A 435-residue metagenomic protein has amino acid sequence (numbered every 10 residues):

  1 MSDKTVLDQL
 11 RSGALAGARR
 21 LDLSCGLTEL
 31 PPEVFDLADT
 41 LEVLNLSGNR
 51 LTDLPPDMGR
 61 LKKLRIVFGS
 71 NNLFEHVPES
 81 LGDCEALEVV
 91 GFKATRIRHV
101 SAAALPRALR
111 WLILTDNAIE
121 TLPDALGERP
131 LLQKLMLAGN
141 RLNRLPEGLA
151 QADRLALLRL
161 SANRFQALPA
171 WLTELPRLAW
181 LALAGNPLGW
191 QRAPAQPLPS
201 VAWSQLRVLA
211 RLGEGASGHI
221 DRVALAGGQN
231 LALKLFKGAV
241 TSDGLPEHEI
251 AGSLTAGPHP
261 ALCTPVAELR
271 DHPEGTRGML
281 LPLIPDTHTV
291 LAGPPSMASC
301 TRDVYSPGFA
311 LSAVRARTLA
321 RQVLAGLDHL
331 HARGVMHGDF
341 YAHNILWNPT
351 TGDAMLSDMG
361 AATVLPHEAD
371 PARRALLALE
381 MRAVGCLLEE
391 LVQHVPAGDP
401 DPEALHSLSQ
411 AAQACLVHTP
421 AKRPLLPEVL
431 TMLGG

Functional and structural regions predicted by a protein language model:
M1-P56, R60-D116, T121-D124, K134 (+3 more regions): The feature captures the LRR N-terminal capping module
A216-L254: ATP-binding glycine-rich loop module of kinase domains
G257-L269: Conserved HxN/HPN-centered segment at the entrance to the catalytic loop of eukaryotic protein kinase-like domains
V266-S312: Conserved structural core of kinase catalytic domains
L319-A320: Activation segment signature within eukaryotic-like protein kinase domains
L327-W347: Catalytic-loop of the protein kinase fold
N344-S357: Conserved protein kinase catalytic/activation segment
A354-M355, M359-A411: C-lobe/activation-segment region of protein kinase-like
